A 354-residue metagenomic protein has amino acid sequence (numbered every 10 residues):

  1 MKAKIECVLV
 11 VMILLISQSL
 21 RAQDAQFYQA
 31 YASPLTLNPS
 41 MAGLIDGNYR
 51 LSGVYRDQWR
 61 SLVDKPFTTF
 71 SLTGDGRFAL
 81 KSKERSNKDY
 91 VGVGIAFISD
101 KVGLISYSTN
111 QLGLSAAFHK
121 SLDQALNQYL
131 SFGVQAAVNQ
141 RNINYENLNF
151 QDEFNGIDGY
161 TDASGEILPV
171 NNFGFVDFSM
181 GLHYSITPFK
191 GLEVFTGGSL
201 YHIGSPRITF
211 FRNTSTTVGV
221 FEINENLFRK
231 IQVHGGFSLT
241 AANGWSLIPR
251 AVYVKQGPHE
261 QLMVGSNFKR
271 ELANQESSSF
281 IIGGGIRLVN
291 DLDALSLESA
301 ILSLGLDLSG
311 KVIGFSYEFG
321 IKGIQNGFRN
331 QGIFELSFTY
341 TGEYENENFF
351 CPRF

Functional and structural regions predicted by a protein language model:
M1-V8: N-terminal secretory signal peptides that target proteins for export/translocation
V8-S17: Bacterial N-terminal signal peptides
Q18-A22: Sec/Tat signal peptide C-region and signal peptidase I cleavage site
Q23-F354: Subset of outer-membrane beta-barrel
